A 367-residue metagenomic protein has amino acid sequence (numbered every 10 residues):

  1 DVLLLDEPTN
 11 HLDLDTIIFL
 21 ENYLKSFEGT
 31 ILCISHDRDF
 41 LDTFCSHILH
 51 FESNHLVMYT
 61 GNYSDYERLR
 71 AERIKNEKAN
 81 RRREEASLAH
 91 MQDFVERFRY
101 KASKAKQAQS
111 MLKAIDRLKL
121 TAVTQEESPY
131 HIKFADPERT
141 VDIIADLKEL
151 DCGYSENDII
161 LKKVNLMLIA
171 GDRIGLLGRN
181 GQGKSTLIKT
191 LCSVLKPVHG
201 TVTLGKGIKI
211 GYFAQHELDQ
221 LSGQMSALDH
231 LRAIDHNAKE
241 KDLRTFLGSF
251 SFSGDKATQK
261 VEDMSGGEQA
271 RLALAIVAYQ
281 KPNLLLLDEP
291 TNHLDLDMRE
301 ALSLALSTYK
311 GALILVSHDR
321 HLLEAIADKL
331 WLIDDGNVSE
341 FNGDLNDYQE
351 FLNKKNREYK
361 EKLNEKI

Functional and structural regions predicted by a protein language model:
D1-R81, P137-I367: ABC ATP-binding cassette signature C-motif
E72-K163: Flexible nucleotide-interacting loop at or near the entrance of a catalytic core
